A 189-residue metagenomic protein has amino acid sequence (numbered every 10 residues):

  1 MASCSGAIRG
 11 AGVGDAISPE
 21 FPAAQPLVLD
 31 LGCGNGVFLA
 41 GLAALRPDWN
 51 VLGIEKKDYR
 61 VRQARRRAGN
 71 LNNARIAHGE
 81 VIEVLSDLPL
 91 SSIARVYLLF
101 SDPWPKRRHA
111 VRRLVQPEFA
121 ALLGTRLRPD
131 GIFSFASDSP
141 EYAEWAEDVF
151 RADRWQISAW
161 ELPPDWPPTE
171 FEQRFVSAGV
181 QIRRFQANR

Functional and structural regions predicted by a protein language model:
M1-L29, V37-A44: S-adenosyl-L-methionine
L31, I54: Conserved beta-strand/loop positions that form the S-adenosyl-L-methionine
G34: Conserved glycine-rich SAM-binding loop
K57: Conserved SAM/SAH-binding beta-strand->alpha-helix loop
R65-L90: S-adenosyl-L-methionine
V115-P129: A short glycine-rich, Lys/Arg-flanked "PGG" loop and its adjoining helix->strand segment in the class I
D130-S137: Conserved beta-strand signature within the Rossmann-like core of class I S-adenosyl-L-methionine
Y142, D148, D153-R189: Class I S-adenosyl-L-methionine
